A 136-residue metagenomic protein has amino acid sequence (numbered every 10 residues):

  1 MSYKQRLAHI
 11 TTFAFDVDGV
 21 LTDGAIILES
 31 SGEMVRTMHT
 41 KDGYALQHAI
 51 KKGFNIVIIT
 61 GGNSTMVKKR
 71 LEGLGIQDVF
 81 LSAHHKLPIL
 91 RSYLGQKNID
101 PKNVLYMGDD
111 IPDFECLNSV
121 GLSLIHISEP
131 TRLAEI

Functional and structural regions predicted by a protein language model:
M1-F15: Non-catalytic pre-domain segments flanking phosphatase-related domains
L21-K52, G61: A positional/architectural concept
L46-R70, F80-L81, L117: Substrate-recognition element of Asp-dependent hydrolases with the DxDx(T/V) motif
G53-V57, I76-D78, K102-V104, G121-L122: Short active-site oxyanion
T60-S64, L105-I111, S128: Glycine-rich beta-to-alpha transition loops that act as phosphate-gripper elements at the mouths of alpha/beta enzyme
S82-L87, S128: Short, acidic/turn-prone active-site loops that include or flank metal/cofactor- and phosphate-binding residues
L87-F114: Conserved Lys-Pro-Asp/Glu-containing loop-to-beta segment of HAD-superfamily phosphomonoesterases, centered on
I125-I136: Single conserved hydrophobic/aromatic residue that forms the stacking wall/gate of nucleotide- or nucleobase-binding
